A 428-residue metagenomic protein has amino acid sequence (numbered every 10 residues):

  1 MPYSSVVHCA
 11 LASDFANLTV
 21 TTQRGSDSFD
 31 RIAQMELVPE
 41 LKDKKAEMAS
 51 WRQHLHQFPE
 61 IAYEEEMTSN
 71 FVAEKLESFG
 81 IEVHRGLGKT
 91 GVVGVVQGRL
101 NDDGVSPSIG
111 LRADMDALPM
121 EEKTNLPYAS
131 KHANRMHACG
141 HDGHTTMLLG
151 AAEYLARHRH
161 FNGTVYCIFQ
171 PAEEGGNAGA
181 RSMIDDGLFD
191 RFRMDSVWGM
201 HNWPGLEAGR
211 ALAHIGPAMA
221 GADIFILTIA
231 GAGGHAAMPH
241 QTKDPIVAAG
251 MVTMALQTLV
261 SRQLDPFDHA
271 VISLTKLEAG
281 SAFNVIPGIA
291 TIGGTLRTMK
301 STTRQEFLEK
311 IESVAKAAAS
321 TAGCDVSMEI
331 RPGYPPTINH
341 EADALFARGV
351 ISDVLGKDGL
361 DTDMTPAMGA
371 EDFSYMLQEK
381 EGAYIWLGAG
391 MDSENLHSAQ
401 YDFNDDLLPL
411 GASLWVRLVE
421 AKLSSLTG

Functional and structural regions predicted by a protein language model:
N17-Q34: Short, Lys/Arg-enriched N-terminal segments with co-localized hydrophobic residues within the first ~10-30 amino acids
F29-H137, T146-L149, E153-N162: Acidic/His- and Gly-rich active-site-bordering loop/insert found across diverse amide/peptide-bond hydrolases
L55, G94, L111, H141 (+8 more regions): Divalent metal-coordination and catalytic microenvironments
G110-R112, F225, Y384-G390: Non-cysteine beta-strand/loop elements that form the S-adenosyl-L-methionine
L118-M120, T124-M136, D142-G143, L148 (+2 more regions): Histidine/acidic-residue-rich, glycine-tolerant segments that coordinate divalent metal ions
V247-G428: Metal-dependent amide/peptide-bond hydrolase catalytic core, centered on the "pita-bread" metallohydrolase fold
